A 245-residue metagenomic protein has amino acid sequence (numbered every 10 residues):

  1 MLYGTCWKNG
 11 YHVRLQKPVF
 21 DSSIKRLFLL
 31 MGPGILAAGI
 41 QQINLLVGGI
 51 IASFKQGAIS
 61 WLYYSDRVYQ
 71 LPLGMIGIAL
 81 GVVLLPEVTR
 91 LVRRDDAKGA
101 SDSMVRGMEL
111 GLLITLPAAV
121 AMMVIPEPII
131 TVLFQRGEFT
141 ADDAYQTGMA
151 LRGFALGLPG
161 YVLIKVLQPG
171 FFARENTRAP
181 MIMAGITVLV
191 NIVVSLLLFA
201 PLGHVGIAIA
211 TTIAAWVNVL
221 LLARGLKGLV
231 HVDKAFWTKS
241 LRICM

Functional and structural regions predicted by a protein language model:
M1-T5, R178, T187-L220, R224: Membrane-interface helix-loop junctions in multi-pass transport and translocation proteins
L2-G39, G228-C244: Interhelical loop/hinge segments that connect adjacent transmembrane helices in multipass membrane
R26, L30-A38, Q42, L46 (+7 more regions): Residue-level signature of transmembrane alpha-helical cores of multipass secondary-active transporters and flippases
F28, Y63, L84, D96-I125 (+3 more regions): Interfacial transmembrane-helix starts/ends
L29-L30, A52-L73, D142-G148: Interfacial/gating helices of multi-pass transporter permease domains
I78-D96, Q168: Helix-loop junctions and terminal segments of transmembrane helices in multi-pass membrane transport/translocation
M123-G157: Interfacial segments at transmembrane-helix termini and the short loops linking adjacent helices
L156-I186, L197, P201: Membrane-interface junctions at transmembrane-helix termini in multi-pass inner-membrane proteins
